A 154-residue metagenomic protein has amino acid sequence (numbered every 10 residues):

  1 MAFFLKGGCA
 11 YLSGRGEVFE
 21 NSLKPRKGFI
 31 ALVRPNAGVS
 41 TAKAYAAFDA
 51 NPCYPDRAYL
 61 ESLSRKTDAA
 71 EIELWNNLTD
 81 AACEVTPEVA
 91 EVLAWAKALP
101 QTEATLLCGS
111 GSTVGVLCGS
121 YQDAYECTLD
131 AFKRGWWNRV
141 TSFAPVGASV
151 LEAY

Functional and structural regions predicted by a protein language model:
M1: C-terminal catalytic-base region of ester-bond hydrolases, centering on the histidine of the charge-relay
F4-A104, G119-Y125, L129-F132, V140-Y154: Conserved, helical-rich catalytic subdomain that frames metal- and/or nucleotide-binding sites in enzyme alpha/beta
C108-S112: Glycine-rich beta-strand-to-loop/alpha-helix junction loops that act as flexible
G115-L117: Short hydrophobic/aromatic beta-strand micro-patches that form the beta-sheet surface supporting nucleotide- or nucleic
